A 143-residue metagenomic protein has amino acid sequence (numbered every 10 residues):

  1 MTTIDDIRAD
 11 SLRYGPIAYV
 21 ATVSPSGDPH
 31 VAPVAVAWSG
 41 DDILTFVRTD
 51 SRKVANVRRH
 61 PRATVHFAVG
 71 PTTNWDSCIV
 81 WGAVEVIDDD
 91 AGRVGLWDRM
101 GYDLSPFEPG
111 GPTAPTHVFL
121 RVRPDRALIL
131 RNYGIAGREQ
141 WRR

Functional and structural regions predicted by a protein language model:
M1-A18, Q140-W141: Extreme N-terminal tail/first-helix region
T2, N74-R143: Charged, gly/pro-rich active-site loop segments
A9-D10, A35, A55, P109-P112: Short secondary-structure boundary/capping segments
Y14-G15, R59-H60, D125: Structured helix-beta-strand junction loops
G15-T49, V65-V69, D76-I79: Short beta-strand segments
A18, I43, A63-V65, V84-E85 (+1 more regions): Short beta-strand segments in beta-sandwich/barrel cores
W38-G40, R52-A55, G137-E139: A short local loop/turn or secondary-structure capping micro-motif enriched for an aromatic residue
S51-I87: Helix-adjacent hinge/juxtasegments
